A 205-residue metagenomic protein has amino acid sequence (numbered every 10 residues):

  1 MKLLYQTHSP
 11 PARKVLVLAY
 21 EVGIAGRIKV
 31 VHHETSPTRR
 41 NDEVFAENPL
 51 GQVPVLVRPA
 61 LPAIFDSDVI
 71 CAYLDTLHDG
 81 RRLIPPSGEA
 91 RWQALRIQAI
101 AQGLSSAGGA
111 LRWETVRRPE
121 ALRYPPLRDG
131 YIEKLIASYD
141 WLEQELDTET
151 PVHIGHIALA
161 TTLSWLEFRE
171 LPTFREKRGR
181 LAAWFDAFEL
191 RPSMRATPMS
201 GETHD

Functional and structural regions predicted by a protein language model:
M1-R123: GST-like domain detector, emphasizing the conserved glutathione-binding G-site in the N-terminal thioredoxin-like
I28, R81-P86, R175-E176, R195-S200: Short, hydrophobic secondary-structure boundary micro-motifs
C71, D75, L95-Q98, Y139 (+2 more regions): Non-transmembrane alpha-helical segments in soluble domains of secreted/periplasmic/extracellular proteins
A101-D186: GST-like fold's C-terminal all-alpha helical module
T203-D205: Carbohydrate-binding/catalytic loop surfaces
